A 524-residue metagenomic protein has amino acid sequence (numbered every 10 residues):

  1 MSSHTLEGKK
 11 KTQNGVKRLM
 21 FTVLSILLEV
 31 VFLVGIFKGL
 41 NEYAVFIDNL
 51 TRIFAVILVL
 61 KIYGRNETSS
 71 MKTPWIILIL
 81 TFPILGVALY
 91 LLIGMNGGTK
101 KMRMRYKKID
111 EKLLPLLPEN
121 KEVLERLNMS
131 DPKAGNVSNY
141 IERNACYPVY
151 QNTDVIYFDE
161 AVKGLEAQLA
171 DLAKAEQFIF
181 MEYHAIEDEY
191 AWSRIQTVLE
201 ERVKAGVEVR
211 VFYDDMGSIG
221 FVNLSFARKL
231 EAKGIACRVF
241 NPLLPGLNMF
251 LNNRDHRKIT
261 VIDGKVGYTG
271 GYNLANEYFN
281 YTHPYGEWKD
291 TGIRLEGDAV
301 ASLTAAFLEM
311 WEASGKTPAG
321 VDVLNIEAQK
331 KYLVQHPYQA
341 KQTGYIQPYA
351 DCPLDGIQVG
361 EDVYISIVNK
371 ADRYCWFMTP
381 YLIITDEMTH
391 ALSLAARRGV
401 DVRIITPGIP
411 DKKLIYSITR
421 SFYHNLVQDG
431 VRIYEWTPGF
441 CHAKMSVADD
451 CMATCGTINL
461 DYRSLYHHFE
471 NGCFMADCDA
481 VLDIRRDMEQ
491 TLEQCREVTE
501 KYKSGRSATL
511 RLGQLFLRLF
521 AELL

Functional and structural regions predicted by a protein language model:
M1-D362, S366, K370, P410 (+6 more regions): N-terminal localization/anchoring segments of enzymes in phospholipid and broader phosphate metabolism
K233, D401, I405-K412, T419-R420 (+2 more regions): Cytochrome P450 I-helix active-site segment
M378-T379, T406, W436, C455-G456: Thr-Gly-centered strand-to-loop micro-motif
Y381-V402, P407, K412: Helical hairpin unit composed of two closely spaced alpha helices linked by a short loop
A391-A395, S421, E489-Q490: Short, solvent-exposed amphipathic alpha-helical segments in soluble enzyme and RNA/protein-processing domains
K444: Catalytic-core elements of nucleic-acid end-processing and repair enzymes
